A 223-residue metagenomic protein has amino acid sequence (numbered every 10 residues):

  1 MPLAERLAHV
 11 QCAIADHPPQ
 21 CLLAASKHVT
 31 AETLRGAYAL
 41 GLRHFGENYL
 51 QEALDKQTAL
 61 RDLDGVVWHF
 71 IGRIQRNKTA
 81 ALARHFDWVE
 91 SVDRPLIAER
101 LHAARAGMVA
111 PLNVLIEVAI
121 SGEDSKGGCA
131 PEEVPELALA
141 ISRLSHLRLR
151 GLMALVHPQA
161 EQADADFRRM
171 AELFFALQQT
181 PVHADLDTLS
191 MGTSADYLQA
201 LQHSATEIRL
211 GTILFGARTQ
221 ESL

Functional and structural regions predicted by a protein language model:
M1-A195, L201-H203, F215-A217: Conserved alpha/beta-domain cores
A205-L223: Gly/Pro- and small hydrophobic-enriched strand-loop and loop-to-helix capping segments that sit at the rims
